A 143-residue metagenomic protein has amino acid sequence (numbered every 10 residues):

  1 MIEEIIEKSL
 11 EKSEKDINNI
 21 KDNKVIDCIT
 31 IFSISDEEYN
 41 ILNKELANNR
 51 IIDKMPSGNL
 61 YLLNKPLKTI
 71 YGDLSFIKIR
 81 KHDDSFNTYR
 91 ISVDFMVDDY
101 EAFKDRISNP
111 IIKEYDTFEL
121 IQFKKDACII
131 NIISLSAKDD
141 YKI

Functional and structural regions predicted by a protein language model:
M1-D27, I31-P56, L62-I143: Glyoxalase I/VOC metalloenzyme domain signal
